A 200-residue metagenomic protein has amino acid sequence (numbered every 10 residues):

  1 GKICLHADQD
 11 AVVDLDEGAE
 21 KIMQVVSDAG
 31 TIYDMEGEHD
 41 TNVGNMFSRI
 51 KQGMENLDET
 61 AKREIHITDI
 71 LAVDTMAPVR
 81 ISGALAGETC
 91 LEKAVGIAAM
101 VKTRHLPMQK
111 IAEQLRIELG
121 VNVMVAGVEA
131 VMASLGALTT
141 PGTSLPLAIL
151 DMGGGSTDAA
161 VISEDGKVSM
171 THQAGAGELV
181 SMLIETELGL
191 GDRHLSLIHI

Functional and structural regions predicted by a protein language model:
G1-P146: Nucleotide/phosphate-binding catalytic cleft detector across ATP-hydrolyzing and phosphate-transferring enzymes
H105, V131-M132, G153-S156, A174-E178: Gly/Ser/Thr-rich loops at beta-strand to alpha-helix junctions that form or flank small-molecule/cofactor-binding
Q109-R116, S181, R193-S196: Generic detector of well-ordered alpha-helical segments enriched in charged/polar residues, highlighting helical
M124-V128, G191-S196: Short, well-structured beta-strand/strand-turn elements
A133-S134, I162-L195: Catalytic or ion-translocation cores adjacent to nucleophile or general acid/base/metal-coordination motifs in diverse
G142-K167: Gly/Thr-rich phosphate-binding beta-strand-loop-beta motif of the actin/hexokinase/Hsp70
I198-I200: Conserved small/polar residues in nucleotide/adenosyl-binding loops
